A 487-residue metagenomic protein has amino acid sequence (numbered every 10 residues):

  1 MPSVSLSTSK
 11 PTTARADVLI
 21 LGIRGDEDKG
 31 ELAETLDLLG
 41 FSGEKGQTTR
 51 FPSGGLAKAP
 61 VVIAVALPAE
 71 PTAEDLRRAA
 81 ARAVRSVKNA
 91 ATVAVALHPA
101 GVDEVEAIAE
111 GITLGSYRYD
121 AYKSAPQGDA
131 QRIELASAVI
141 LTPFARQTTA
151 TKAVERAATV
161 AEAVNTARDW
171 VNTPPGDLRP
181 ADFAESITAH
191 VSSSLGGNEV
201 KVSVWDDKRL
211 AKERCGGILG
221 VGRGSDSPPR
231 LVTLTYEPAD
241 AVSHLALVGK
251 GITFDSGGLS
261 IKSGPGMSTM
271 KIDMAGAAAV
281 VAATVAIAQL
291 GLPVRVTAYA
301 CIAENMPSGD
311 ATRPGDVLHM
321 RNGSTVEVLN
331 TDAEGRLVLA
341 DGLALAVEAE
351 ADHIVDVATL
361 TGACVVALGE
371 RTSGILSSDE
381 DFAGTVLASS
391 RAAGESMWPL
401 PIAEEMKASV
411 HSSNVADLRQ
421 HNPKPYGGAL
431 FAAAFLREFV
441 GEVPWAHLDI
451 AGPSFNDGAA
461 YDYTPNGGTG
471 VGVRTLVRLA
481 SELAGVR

Functional and structural regions predicted by a protein language model:
M1-G251: Short amphipathic alpha-helical segment within the helicase RecA-like ATPase core that mediates nucleic-acid
A167, F183-R487: A generic structural signal for tightly packed, nonpolar segments enriched in small/aliphatic residues
